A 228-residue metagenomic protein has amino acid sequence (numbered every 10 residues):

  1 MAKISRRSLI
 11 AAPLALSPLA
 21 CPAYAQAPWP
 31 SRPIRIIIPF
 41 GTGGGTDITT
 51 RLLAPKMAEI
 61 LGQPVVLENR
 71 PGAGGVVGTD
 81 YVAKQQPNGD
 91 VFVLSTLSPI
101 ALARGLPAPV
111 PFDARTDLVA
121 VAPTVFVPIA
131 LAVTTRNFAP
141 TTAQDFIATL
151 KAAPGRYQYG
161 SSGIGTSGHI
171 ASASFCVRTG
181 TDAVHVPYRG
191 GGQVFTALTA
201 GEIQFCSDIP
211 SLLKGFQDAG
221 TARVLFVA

Functional and structural regions predicted by a protein language model:
A2-S8: Bacterial N-terminal signal peptides that target proteins for export
S8-A25: N-terminal export signals
A25-T116, I164, T181-I209, F216: N-terminal (or domain-start) structured segment
R35, V91-V93, A130-A132, R223-L225: Residues embedded in well-ordered beta-strands
K84-D90, G105-Q193: Hinge/capping helix and adjacent helix->loop/strand transition within the periplasmic-binding protein
L97-S98, F126, R136, P210-S211: Solvent-exposed coil/turn segments that connect beta secondary-structure elements in extracytoplasmic/periplasmic
F126, L212-A228: C-terminal lobe and pocket-closing loops of periplasmic/extracytoplasmic Venus-flytrap solute-binding proteins
